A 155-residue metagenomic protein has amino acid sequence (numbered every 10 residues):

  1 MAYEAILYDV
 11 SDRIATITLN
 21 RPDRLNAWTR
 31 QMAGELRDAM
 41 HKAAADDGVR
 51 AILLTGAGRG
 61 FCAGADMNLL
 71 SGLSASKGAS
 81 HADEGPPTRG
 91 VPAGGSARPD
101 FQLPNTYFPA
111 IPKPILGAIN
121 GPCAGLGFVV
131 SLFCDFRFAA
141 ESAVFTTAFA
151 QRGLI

Functional and structural regions predicted by a protein language model:
M1-A57, S71-L73: Conserved CoA-thioester-binding segment of acyl-CoA-metabolizing enzymes
I17, L54, D66, V130-S131: Hydrophobic/aromatic residues within transmembrane alpha-helices of multi-pass small-molecule transporters
G34-A44, M67-N120: An acidic, glycine-rich surface segment that forms the CoA-thioester-binding/catalytic face of crotonase-fold enzymes
R59-A63, N68-L69, A124-G125: Short, active-site-adjacent cap segments at secondary-structure transitions
L103-I111, A118, A124-I155: CoA-thioester-processing core
